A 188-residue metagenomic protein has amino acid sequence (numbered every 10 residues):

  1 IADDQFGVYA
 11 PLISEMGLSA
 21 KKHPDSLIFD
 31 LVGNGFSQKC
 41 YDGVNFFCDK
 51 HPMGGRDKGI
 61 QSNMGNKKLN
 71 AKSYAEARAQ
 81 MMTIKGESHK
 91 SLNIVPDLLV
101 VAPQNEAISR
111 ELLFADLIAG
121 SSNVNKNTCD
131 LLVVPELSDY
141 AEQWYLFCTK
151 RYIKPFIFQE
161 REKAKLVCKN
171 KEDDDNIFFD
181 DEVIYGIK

Functional and structural regions predicted by a protein language model:
I1, G33, V101-Q104: Helix N-cap / beta->alpha transition motif
I1-K22, S26-F29, F178-K188: Flexible, glycine/threonine- and acidic-rich loop/arm segments that mediate assembly and lattice contacts in viral
Y9-L12, L18, G33, E111 (+2 more regions): General N-terminal targeting signals
D25-G43: Short, glycine/acidic-rich hinge or "gate" loops at secondary-structure transitions that mediate conformational
I28, G86-E87: Catalytic micro-motifs at enzyme active sites that drive phosphoryl/nucleotidyl and oxygen chemistry
G35-Q38, E87-L92: Surface-exposed acidic, glycine-flexible loop patches that form ligand/cofactor-binding and adhesion interfaces
D49-G86, N93-L98, Q104-K188: Sequence/fold signature of self-assembling virion shell proteins
